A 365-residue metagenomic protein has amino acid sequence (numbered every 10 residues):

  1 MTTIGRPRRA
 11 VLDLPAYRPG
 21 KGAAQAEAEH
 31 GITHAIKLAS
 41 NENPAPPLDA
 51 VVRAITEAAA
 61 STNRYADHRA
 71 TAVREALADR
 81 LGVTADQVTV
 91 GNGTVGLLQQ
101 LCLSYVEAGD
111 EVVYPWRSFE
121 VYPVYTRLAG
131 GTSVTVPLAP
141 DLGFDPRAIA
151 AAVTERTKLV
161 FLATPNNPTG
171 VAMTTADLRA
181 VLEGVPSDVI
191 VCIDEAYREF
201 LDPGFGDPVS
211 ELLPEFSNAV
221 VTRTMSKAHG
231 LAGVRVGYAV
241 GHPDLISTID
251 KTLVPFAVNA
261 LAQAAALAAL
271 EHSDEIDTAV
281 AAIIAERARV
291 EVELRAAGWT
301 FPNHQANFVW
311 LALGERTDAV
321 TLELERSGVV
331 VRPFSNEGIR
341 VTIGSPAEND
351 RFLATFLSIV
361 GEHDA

Functional and structural regions predicted by a protein language model:
M1-R64: N-terminal "arm"/small-domain region of PLP-dependent enzymes with the aminotransferase-like
K37-A39, S133-P137, L159-P165, V191-E195 (+2 more regions): Short beta-strands and strand-loop turn motifs
S61-E111: Phosphate-binding glycine-rich loop
S104-L162: PLP-dependent aminotransferase-like
R127, F144-E155, P168-V191, E195-A228: Active-site pre-lysine segment of PLP-dependent enzymes
A176, L322-A365: PLP-dependent enzyme catalytic core of the Aspartate aminotransferase-like
N218-R295, W299-P302: PLP-dependent aminotransferase class I/II
I283-I284, A288, V292-S327, I343: Conserved PLP-binding catalytic core of the aspartate aminotransferase-like
